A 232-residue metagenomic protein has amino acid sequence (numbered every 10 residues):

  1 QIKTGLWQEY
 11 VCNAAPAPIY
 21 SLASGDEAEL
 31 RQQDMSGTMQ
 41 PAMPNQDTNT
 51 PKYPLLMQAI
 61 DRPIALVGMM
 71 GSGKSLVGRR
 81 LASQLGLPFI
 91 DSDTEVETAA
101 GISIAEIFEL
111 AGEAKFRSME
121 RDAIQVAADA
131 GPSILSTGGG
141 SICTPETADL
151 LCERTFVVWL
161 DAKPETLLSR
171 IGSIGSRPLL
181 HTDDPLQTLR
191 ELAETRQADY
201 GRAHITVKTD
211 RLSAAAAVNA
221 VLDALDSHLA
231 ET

Functional and structural regions predicted by a protein language model:
P41-A59, R80, Q84, E194-T232: NTP-dependent small-molecule kinase module
L66: Hydrophobic anchor at the beta1->P-loop junction of P-loop NTPases
M69: P-loop (Walker A) phosphate-binding loop of NTP-binding proteins
S75: Walker A/P-loop
D91-C152, S176-R177, D199: ATP-dependent small-molecule kinase phosphotransfer cores that center on conserved nucleotide phosphate-binding segments
E153-A198: A glycine- and Lys/Arg-enriched "phosphate-lid" helix/loop adjacent to the NTP-binding pocket of small-molecule kinases
